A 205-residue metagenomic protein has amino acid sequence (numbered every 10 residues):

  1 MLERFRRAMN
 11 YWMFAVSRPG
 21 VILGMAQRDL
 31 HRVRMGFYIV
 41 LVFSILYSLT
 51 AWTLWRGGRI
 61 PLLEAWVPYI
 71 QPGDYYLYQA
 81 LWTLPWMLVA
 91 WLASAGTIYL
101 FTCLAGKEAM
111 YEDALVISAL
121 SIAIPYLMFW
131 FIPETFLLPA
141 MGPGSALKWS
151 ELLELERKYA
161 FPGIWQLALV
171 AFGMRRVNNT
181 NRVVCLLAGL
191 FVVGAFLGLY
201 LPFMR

Functional and structural regions predicted by a protein language model:
M1-Q71: N-terminal juxtamembrane cytosolic/stromal segments of multi-pass membrane proteins
F5, L81-W86, L152-K158: Short alpha-helical transmembrane interface motifs in multi-pass membrane proteins
F37-Y38, A80, L84, L92 (+2 more regions): Hydrophobic alpha-helical transmembrane segments
S48, W52, W91, A95 (+2 more regions): Transmembrane alpha-helical segments of multi-pass membrane transport proteins and ion-pumping complexes
G57-D74, L137-W149: Membrane-interface interhelical connector segments
I70-A90: Interfacial helix-start motif at the membrane-water boundary
P85-T97, G163-I164: Hydrophobic alpha-helical transmembrane segments
I98-Y99, C103-M204: Hydrophobic alpha-helical transmembrane segments and adjacent short intramembrane/lumenal linkers of inner/organellar
